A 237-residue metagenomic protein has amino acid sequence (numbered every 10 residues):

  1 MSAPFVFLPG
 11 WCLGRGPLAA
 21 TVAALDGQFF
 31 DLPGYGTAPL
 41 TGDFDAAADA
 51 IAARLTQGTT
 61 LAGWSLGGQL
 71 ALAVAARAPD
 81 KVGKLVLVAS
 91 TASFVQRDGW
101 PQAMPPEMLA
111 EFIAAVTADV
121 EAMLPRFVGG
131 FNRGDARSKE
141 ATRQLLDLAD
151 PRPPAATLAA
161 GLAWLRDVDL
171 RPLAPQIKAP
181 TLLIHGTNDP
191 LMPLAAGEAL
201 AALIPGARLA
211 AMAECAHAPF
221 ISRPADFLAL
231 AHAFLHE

Functional and structural regions predicted by a protein language model:
M1-L40, F44: Conserved HGGG/HGGXW glycine-rich cap/lid loop of the alpha/beta-hydrolase fold
G10-L13, S65, T187: Active-site glycine-rich loops that stabilize anionic/oxyanionic intermediates across multiple enzyme folds
P39-L40, M212-L228: Catalytic histidine-centered segment of alpha/beta-hydrolase-like enzymes
G63-G67, A71: Gly/Ala-rich beta-loop-alpha elbow adjacent to hydrolase catalytic centers
K81-A115, T157: Flexible "cap/lid" loop of the alpha/beta hydrolase fold
A118-V168, P172-L173: Conserved alpha/beta-hydrolase catalytic His-Asp/Glu region
I177, L183-H185, D189: Short beta-strand/loop motif that positions the catalytic acidic residue of the alpha/beta-hydrolase fold
P190-A196: Conserved alpha/beta-hydrolase "acid-adjacent" motif
